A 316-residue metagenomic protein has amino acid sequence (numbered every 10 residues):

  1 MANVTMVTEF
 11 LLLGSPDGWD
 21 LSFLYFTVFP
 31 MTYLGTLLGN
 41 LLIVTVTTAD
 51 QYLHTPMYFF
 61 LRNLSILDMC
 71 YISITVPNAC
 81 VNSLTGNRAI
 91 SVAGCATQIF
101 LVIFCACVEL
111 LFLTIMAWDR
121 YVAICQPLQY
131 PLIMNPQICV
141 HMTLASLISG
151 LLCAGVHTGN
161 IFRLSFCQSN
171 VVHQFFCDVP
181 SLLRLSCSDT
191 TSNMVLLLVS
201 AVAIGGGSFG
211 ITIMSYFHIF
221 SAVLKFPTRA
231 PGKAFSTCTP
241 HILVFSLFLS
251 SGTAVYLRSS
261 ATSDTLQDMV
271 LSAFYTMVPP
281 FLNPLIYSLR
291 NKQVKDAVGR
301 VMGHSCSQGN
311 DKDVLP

Functional and structural regions predicted by a protein language model:
M1-P316: Transmembrane helical core of 7TM receptor-like proteins
